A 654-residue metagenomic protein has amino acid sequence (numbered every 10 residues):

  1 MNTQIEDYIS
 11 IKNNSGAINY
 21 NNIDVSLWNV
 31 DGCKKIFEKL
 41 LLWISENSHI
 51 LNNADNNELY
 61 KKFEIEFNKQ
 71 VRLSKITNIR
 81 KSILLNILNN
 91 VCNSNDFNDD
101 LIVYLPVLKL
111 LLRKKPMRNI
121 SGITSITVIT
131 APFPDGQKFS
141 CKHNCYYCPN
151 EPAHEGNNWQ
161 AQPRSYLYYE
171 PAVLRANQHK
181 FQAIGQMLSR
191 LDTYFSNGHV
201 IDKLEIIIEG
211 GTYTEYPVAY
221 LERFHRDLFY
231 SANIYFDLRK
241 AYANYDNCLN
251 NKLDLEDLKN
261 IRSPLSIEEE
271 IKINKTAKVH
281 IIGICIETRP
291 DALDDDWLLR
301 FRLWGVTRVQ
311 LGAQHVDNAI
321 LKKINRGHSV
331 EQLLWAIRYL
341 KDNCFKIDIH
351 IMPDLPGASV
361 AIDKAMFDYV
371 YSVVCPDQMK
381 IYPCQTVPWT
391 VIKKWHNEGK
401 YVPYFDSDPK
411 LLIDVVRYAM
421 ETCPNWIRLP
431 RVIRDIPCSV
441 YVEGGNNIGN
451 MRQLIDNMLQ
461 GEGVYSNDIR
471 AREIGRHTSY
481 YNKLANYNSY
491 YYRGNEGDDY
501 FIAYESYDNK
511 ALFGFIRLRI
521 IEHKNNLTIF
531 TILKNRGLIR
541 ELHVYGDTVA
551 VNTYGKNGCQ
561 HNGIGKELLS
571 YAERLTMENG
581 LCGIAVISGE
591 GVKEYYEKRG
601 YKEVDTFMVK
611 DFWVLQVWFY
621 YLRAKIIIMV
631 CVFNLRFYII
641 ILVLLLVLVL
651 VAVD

Functional and structural regions predicted by a protein language model:
M1-Q186, R190-K259, N425: Flexible, acidic/Gly-rich N-terminal and inter-domain linker regions that tether and position cofactor-handling modules
Y168-Q186, I206, G210-Y230, K240-K410 (+1 more regions): Conserved non-cysteine loop/helix-boundary elements of the Radical SAM core domain that shape
F301, Y596, Y601: Conserved active-site tyrosine of GNAT-family acetyltransferases
G327-I347, I351-R470, V549-E567, E578 (+2 more regions): A structural motif corresponding to the C-terminal lobe/cap of the Radical SAM core domain
Y491-D547: A conserved beta-strand-loop-helix scaffold within acyl/acetyltransferase catalytic domains
R574-S588: Conserved GNAT acetyl-CoA-binding A-motif
R623-D654: Terminal signal-anchor or tail-anchor transmembrane helices that tether membrane-associated enzymes to cellular
